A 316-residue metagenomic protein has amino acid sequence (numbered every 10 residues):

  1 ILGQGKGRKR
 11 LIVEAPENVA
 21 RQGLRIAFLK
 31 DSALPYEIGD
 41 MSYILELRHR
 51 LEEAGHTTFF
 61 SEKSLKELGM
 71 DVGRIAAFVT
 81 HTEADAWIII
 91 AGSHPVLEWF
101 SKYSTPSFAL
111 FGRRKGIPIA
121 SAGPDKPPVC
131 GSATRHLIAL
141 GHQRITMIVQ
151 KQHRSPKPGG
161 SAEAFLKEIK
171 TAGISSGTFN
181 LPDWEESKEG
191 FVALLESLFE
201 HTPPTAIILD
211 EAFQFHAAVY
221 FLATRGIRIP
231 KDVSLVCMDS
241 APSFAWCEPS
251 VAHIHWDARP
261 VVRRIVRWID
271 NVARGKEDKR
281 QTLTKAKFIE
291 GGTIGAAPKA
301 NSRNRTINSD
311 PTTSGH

Functional and structural regions predicted by a protein language model:
I1-A20, T306-H316: N-terminal helix-turn-helix DNA-binding module of bacterial transcription factors
R8-A76, D85, E163: Amphipathic helical "hinge" segments at domain boundaries
A27-L29, V79-A91, T146-V149, H201-Q214 (+1 more regions): Periplasmic-binding protein-like
L51-E67, M147, A162, L166-F191: Short beta-strand elements in bilobed, periplasmic/extracellular small-molecule ligand-binding domains
I90-V129, F213, D239-V251: Flexible loop/hinge segments that line or gate small-molecule binding clefts
P118-I148, K188-E196, F215, H255-R274: Hydrophobic alpha-helical segments within soluble ligand-binding/sensing domains
A133-S176, R280-I294: An alpha-beta-alpha
L195-G315: Flexible loop/turn connectors
